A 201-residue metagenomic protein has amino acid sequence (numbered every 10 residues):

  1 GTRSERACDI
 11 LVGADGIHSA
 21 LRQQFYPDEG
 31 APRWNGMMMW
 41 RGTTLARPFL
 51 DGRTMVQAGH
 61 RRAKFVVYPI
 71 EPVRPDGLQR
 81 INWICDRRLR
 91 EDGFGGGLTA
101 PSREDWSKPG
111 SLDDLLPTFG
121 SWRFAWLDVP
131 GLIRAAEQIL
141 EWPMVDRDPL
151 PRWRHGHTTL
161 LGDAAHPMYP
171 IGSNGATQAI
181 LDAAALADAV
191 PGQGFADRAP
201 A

Functional and structural regions predicted by a protein language model:
G1-A201: FAD-dependent flavoprotein oxygenase/oxidase catalytic domain
